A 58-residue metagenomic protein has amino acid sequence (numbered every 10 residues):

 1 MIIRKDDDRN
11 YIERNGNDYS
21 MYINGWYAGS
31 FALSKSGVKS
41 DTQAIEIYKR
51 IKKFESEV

Functional and structural regions predicted by a protein language model:
M1, K53-V58: Short intrinsically disordered terminal tails
R4-K49: Acidic, low-complexity, intrinsically disordered interaction modules
